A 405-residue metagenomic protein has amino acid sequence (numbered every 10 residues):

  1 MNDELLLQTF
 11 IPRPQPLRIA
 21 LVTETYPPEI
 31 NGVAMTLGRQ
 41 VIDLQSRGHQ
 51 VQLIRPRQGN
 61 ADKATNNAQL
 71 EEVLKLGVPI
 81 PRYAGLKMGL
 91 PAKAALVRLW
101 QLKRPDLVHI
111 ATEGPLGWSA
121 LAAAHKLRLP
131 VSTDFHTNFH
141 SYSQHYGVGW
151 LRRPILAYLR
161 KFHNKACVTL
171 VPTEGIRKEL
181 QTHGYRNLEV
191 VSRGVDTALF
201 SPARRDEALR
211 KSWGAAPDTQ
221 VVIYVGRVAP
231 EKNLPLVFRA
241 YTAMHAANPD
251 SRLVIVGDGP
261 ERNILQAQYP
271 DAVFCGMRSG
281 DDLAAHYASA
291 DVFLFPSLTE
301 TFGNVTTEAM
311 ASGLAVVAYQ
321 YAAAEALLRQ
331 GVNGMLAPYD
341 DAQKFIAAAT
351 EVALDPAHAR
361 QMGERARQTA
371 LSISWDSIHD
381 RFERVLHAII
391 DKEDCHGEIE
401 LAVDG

Functional and structural regions predicted by a protein language model:
M1-L74, H387, D404-G405: N-terminal subdomain of nucleotide-sugar transferases
R55, L156-D206, A215: Donor nucleotide-sugar binding/catalytic pocket of nucleotide-sugar-dependent glycosyltransferases
W100, H163, M277-R278, A285-A290 (+1 more regions): Short alpha-helical donor nucleotide-sugar binding micro-motif in glycosyltransferases
A215-T242: Conserved donor-binding/catalytic core segment of Leloir-type glycosyltransferases
R262-A284: Nucleotide-activated donor-binding/catalytic signature segment of Leloir-type glycosyltransferases, i.e., the conserved
L298: Aromatic "clamp/platform" in nucleotide-sugar-dependent glycosyltransferases that forms part of the donor/acceptor
A315-A318, L328: Short hydrophobic beta-strand element within catalytic cores of glycosyltransferases and related nucleotide-activated
R329-G331, M335-Q343, E351-A357, L371: Conserved acidic donor-binding segment of nucleotide-sugar-dependent glycosyltransferases
